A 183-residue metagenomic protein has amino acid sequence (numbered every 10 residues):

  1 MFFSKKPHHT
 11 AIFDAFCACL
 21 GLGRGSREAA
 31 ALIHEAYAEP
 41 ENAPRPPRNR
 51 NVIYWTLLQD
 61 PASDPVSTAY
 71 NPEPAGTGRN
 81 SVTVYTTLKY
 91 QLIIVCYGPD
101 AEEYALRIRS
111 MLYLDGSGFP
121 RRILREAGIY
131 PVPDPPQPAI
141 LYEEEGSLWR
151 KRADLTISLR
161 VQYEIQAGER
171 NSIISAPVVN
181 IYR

Functional and structural regions predicted by a protein language model:
M1-G76, I181-R183: Small/polar-rich, solvent-exposed N-terminal microdomains that initiate assembly or binding
S63, E102, Y163-A167: Residue-level signal for secondary-structure boundary sites
P65-T68, Q166-I174: Short, charged, solvent-exposed linker or helix-capping segments at domain edges/interfaces that act as flexible hinges
A69-N71, L106-L112, E126: "Short basic amphipathic alpha-helical interaction patches in structured regions
T77-T83, E144-E145: Short beta-strand/turn micro-motifs at beta-sheet edges
R79-N80, S172-R183: Short, cationic low-complexity segments
V84-E102, I108, R150-V161: Oligomerization/assembly interface segments of phage tail-like spikes and tubes
E103, Y113-Q162: Acidic-leaning, charged glycine-interspersed low-complexity segments
